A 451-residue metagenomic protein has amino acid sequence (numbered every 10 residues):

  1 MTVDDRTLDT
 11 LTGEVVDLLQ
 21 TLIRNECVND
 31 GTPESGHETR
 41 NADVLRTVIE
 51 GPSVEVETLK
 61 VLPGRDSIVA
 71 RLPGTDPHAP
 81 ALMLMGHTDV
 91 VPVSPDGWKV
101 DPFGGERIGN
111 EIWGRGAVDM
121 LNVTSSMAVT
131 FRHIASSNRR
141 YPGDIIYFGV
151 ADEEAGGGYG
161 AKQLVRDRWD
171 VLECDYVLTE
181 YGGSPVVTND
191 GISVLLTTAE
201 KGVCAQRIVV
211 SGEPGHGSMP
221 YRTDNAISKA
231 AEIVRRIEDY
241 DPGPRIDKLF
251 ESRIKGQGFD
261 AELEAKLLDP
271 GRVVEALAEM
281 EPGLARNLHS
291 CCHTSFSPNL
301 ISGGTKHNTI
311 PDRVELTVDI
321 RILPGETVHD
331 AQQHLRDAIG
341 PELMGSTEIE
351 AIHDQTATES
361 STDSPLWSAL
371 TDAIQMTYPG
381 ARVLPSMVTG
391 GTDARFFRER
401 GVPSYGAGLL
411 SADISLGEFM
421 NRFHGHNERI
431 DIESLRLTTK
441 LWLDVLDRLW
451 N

Functional and structural regions predicted by a protein language model:
M1-V3, T10, A155, G182-I192 (+1 more regions): Metal-dependent amide/peptide-bond hydrolase catalytic core, centered on the "pita-bread" metallohydrolase fold
T2-P95, R313-T317, V328-Q332: N-terminal helical capping/dimerization or prosegment-like subdomains of hydrolases acting on amide or phosphate bonds
L8, G74-D76, S136-Y141, W169-D170: Surface-exposed acidic, glycine-flexible loop patches that form ligand/cofactor-binding and adhesion interfaces
C27, S67-V69, E111, G116-A117 (+1 more regions): Cysteine-centered functional microenvironments
H78-G149, E428: Active-site metal-coordination/substrate-binding segment of hydrolases, especially metallo-dependent peptidases
M85-H87, G149, L178-E180, V209-S211 (+1 more regions): Short beta-strand segments
L121-R139, G158-R166, A226-R236: Active-site-proximal alpha-helical scaffold in enzymes
V123, R140, G149-C204: Hydrophobic, small-residue-rich alpha-helical packing segments that form membrane-like cores
